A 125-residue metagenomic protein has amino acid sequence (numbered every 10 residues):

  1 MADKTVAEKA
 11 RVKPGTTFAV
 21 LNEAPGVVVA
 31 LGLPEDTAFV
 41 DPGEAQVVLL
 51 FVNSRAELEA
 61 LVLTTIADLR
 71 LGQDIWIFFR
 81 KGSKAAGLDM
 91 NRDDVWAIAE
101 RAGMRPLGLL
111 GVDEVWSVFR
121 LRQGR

Functional and structural regions predicted by a protein language model:
M1-V29: N-terminal, charge-rich interaction modules
A30-P34: Mature catalytic domains of secreted/periplasmic carbohydrate-active enzymes
E35-Q46: Short acidic low-complexity segments
P42, I98, Q123-R125: Positively charged, amphipathic and often flexible ligand-engagement surfaces
V48-L58: Short, glycine-rich nucleotide/cofactor-binding loops
E59-R92: Mid-chain, well-packed structural core segment of small domains
M90-L109: Conserved Class I S-adenosyl-L-methionine
G103-R125: Class I S-adenosyl-L-methionine
